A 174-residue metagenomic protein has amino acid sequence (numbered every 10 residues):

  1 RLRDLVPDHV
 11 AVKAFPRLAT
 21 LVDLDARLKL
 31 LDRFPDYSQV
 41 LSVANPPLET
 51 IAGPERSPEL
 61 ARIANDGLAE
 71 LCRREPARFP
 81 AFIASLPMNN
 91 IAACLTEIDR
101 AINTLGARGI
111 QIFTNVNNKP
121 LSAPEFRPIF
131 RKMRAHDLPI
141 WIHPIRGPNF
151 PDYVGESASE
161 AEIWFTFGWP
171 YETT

Functional and structural regions predicted by a protein language model:
R1-T174: Helix-coil boundary/capping segments in enzymes
